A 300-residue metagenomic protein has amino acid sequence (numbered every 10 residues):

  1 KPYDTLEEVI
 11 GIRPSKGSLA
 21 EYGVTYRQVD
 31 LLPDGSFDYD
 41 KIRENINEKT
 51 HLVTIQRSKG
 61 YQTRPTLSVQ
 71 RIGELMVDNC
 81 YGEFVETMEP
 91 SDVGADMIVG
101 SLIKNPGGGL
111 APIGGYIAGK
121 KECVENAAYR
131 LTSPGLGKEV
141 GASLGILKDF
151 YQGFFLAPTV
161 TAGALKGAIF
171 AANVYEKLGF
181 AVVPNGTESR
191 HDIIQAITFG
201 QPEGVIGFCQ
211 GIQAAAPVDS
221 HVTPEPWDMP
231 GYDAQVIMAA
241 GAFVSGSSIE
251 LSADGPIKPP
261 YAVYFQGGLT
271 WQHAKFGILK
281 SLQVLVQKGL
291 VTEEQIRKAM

Functional and structural regions predicted by a protein language model:
K1-K166, A172-Y175, G179-V183, Q272-M300: Conserved PLP-enzyme active-site core in the AAT-like
E176-A299: Conserved C-terminal alpha-helix-loop-beta "cap" of PLP-dependent enzymes that closes/shapes the active-site mouth
